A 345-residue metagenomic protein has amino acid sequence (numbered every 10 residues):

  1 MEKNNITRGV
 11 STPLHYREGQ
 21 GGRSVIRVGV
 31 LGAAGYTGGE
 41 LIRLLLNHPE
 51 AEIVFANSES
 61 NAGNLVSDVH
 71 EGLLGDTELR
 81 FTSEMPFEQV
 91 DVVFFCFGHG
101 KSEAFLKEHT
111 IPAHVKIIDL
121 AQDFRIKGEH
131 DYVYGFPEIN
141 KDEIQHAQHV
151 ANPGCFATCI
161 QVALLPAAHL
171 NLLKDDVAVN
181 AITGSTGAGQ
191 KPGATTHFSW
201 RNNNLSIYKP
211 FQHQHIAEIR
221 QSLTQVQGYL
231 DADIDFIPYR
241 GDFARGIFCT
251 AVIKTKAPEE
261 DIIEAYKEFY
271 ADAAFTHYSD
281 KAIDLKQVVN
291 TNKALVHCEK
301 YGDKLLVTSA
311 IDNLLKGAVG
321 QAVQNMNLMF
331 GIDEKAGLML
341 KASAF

Functional and structural regions predicted by a protein language model:
E2-G9, R23-N203, Y208-P210, Y229 (+2 more regions): N-terminal Rossmann-like NAD(P) cofactor-binding subdomain of oxidoreductases, focused on the glycine-rich
R17-G19: Glycine-biased, low-complexity coil/linker segments
G35, F87, H99, A157-T158 (+6 more regions): Electropositive phosphate-/nucleotide-binding environments in soluble metabolic enzymes
I42, Q161-A168, I216-R220, I263 (+2 more regions): Predominant activation on well-ordered alpha-helical scaffold segments within soluble catalytic domains
A147, L205, G246-T250, L306: Short, solvent-exposed beta-strand edge segments and adjacent coil->beta transition regions
I207-F211, Y239, D284-V288: Short Gly/Pro-enriched turn/cap motifs at secondary-structure boundaries
Q212-Y278: C-terminal substrate-binding/catalytic lobe of Rossmann-fold NAD(P)-dependent dehydrogenases
C249-F345: C-terminal active-site/capping subdomain that shapes the small-molecule cofactor and substrate pocket of enzyme
